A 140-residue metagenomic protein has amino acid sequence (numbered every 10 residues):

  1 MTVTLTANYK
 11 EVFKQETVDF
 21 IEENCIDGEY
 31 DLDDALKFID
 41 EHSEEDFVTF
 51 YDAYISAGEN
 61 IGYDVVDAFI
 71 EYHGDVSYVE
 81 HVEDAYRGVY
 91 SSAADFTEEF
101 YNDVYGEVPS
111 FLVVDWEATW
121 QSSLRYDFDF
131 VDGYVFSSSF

Functional and structural regions predicted by a protein language model:
M1-F140: Acidic interaction surfaces
